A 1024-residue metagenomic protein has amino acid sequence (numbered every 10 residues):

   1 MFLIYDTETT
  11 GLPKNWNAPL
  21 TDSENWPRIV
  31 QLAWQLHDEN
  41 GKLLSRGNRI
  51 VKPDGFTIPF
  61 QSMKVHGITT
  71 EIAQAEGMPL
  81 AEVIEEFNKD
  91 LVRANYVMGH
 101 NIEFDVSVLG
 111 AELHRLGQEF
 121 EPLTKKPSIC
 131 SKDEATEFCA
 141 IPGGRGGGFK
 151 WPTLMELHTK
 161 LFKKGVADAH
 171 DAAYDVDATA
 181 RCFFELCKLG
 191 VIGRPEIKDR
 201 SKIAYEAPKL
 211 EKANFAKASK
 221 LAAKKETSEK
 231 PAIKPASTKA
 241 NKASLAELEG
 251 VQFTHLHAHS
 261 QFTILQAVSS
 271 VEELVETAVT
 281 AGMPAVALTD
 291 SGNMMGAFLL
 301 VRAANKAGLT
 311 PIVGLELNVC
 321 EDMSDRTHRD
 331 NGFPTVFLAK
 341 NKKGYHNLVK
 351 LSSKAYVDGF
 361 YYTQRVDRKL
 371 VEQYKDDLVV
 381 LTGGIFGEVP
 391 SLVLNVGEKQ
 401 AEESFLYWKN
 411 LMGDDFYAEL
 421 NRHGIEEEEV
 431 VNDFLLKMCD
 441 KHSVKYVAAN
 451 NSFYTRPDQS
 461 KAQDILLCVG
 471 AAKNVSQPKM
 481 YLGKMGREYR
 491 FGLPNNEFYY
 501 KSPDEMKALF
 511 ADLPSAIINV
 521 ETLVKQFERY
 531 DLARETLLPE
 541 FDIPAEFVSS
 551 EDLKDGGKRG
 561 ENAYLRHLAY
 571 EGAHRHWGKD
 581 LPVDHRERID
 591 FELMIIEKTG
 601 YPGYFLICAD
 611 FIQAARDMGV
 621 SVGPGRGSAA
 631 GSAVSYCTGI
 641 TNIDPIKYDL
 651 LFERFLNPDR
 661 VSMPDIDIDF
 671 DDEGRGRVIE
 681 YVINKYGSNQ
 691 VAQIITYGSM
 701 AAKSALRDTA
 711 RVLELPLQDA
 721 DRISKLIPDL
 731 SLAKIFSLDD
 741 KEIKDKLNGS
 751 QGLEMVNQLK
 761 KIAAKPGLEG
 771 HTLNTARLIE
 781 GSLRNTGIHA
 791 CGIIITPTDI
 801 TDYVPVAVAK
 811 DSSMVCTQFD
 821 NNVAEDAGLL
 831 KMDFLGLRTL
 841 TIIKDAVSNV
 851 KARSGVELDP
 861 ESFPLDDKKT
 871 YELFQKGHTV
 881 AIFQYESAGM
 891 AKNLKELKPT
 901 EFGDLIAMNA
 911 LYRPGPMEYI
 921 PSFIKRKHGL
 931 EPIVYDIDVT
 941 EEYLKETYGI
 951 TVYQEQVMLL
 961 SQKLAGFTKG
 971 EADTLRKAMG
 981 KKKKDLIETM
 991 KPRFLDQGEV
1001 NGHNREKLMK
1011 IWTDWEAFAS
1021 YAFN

Functional and structural regions predicted by a protein language model:
F2, N95-V97, T254, A285: Structural motif
F2-N15, P19, L256: Two-metal-ion RNase H-like nuclease active-site motif
T9-G11, G41, F104, D133 (+6 more regions): Short, glycine/acidic-enriched loop or turn micro-motifs at the edges of active sites
N15, W26-T70, N88-K209: Metal-dependent phosphoesterase core characteristic of DEDDh/y 3'-5' exonuclease domains
W16-A33, S460-G470: A short alpha/beta connector and helix-capping loop motif
K64-I84: Metal-dependent phosphoesterase signature
F183-K220, R534-E551: Mixed-charge, glycine-rich, non-catalytic linkers/tails in nucleic-acid processing enzymes
K225-N1024: Alpha-helical scaffold/interaction cores of sigma-54-like transcription cofactors and many family A DNA polymerases
